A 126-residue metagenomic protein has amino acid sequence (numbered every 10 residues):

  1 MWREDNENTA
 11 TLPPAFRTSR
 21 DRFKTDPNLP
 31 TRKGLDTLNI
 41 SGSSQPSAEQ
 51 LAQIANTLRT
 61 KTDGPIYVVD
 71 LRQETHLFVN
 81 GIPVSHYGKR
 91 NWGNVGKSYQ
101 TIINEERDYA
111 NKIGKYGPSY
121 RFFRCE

Functional and structural regions predicted by a protein language model:
M1-E126: Cys-dependent protein tyrosine phosphatase-like superfamily
